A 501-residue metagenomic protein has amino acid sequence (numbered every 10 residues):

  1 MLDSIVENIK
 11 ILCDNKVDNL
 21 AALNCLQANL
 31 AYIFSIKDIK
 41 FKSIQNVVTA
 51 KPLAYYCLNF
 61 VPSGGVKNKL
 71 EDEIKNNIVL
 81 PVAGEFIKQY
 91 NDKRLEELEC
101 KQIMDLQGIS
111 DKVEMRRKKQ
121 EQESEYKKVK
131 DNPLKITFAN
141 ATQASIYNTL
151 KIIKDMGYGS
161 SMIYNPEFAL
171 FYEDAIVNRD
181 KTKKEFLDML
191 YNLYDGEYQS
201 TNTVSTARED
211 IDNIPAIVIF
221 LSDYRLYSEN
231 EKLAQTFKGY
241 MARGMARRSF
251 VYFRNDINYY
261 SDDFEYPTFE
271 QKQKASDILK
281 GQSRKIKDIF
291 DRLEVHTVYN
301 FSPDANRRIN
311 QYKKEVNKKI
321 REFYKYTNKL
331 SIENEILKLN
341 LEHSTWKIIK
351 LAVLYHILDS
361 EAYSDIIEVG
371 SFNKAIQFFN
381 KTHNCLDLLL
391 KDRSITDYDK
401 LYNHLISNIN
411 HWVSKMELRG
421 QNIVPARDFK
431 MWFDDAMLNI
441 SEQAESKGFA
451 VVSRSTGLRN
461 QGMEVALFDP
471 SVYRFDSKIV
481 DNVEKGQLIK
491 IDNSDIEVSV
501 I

Functional and structural regions predicted by a protein language model:
M1-I501: Phosphate-handling catalytic cores of nucleic-acid transaction enzymes
